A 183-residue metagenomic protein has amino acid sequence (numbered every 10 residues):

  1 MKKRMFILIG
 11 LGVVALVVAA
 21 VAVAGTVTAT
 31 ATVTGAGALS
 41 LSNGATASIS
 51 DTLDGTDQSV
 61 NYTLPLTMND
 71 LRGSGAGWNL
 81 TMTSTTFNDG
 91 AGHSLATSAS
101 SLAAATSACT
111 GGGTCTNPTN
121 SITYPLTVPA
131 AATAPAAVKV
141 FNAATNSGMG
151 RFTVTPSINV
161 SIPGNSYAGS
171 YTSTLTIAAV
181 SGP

Functional and structural regions predicted by a protein language model:
M1-T26: Sec-dependent, cleavable N-terminal signal peptides
V23-P183: Signature of Gram-negative chaperone-usher
